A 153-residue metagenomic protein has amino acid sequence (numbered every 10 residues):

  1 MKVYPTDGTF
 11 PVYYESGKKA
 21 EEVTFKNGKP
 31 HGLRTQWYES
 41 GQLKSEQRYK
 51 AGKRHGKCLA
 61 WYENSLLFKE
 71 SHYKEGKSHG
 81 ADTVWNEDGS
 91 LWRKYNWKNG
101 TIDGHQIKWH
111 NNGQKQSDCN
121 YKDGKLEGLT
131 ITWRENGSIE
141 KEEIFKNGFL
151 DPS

Functional and structural regions predicted by a protein language model:
M1-S153: Glycine/tyrosine- and acidic-biased, solvent-exposed loop/turn segments at the edges of beta-strands
